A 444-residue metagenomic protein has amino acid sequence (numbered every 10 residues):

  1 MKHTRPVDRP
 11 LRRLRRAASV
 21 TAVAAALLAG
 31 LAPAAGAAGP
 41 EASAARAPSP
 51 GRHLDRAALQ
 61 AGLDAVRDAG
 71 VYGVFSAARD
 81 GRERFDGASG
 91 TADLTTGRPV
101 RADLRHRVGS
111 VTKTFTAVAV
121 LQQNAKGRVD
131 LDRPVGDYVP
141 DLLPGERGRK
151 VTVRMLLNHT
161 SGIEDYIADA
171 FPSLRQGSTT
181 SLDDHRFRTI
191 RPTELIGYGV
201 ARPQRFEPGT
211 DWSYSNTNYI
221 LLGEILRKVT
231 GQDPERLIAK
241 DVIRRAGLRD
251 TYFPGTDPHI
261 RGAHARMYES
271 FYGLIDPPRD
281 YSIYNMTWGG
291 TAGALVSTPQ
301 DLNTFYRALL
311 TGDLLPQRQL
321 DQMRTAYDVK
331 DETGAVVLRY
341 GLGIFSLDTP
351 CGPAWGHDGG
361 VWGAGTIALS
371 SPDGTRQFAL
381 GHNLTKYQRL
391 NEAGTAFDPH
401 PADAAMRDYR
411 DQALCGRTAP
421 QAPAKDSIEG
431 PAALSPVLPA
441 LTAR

Functional and structural regions predicted by a protein language model:
M1-A42: Secretory targeting and sorting signals
K2-H3, G36-G87, R279-R444: Catalytic loop of the DD-peptidase/beta-lactamase superfamily, centered on the K-T-G motif and neighboring
A57, A117-V118, R133, I220 (+2 more regions): A generic alpha-helix surface/boundary motif
L63, R82, K113-T116, V120 (+7 more regions): Residue-level preference for non-acidic, small/hydrophobic
A69, T95-M155, F206-S215, G290: Short active-site loop at a secondary-structure junction that contains or immediately precedes the catalytic residue(s)
G81, A92-L94, S161-G162: Solvent-exposed coil/turn segments that connect beta secondary-structure elements in extracytoplasmic/periplasmic
F85-G87, T95-R98, D165-I167, Q388-R389: Short, solvent-exposed loop/turn elements at domain surfaces
E146-A354: Short, surface-exposed loop or secondary-structure junction motifs that flank catalytic or metal-binding residues
